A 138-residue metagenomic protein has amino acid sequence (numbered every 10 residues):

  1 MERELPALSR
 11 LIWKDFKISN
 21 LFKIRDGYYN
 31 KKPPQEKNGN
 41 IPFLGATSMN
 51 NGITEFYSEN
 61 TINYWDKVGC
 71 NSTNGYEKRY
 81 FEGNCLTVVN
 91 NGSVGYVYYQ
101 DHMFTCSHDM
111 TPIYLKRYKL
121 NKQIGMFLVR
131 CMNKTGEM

Functional and structural regions predicted by a protein language model:
M1-F16, M110-I124, K134-M138: Proline-centric
M1-N51: Non-catalytic DNA-recognition/assembly elements of restriction-modification systems
F22, C131-G136: Hydrophobic, Leu/Ile/Phe/Ala-enriched alpha-helical segments that form helix-helix packing faces
Y29, Y96-Y98, M138: A short, acidic/glycine-rich surface segment
E59-R130: A short beta-sheet element
